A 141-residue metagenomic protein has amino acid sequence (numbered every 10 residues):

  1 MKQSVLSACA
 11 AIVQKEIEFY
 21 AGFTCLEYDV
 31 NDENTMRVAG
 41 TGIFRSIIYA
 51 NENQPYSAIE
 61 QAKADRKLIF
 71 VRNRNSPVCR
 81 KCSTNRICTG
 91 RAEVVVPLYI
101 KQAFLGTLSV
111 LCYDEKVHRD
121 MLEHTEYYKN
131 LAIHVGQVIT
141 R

Functional and structural regions predicted by a protein language model:
M1-A21, G106-R141: Juxtadomain coupling helices with adjacent low-complexity linkers
K2-G90: Structured interaction and signal-relay segments at domain junctions
P55, V94, Y128-L131: Generic hydrophobic, aliphatic-rich segments that mediate packing or membrane embedding
N73-S76, L98, Y113: Fold-independent oxyanion-binding glycine-rich loops and adjacent beta-strand/coil segments at enzyme active sites
A92-Y99: A short, aliphatic-rich beta-strand micro-motif
